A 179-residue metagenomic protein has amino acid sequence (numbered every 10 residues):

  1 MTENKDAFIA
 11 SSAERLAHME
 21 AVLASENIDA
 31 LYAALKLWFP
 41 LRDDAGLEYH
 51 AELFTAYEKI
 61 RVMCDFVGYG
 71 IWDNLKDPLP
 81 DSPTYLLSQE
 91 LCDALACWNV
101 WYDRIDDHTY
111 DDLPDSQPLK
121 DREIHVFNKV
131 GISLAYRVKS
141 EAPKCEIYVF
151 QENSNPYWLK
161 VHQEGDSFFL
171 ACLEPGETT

Functional and structural regions predicted by a protein language model:
T2-T179: Intrinsic low-complexity, intrinsically disordered or marginally ordered coil/linker segments
